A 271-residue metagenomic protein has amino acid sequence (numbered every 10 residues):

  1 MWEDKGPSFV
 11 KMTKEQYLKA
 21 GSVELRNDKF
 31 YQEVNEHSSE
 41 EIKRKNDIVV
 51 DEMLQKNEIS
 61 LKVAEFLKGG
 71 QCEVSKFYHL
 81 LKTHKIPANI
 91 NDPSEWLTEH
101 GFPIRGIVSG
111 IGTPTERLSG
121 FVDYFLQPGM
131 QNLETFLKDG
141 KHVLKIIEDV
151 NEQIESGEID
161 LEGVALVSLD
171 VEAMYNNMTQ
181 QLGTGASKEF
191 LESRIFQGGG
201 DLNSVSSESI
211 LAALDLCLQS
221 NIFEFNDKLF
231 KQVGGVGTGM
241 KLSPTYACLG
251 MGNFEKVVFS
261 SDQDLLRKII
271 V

Functional and structural regions predicted by a protein language model:
M1-N89, H100-F102: Non-catalytic, polymerase-adjacent accessory regions of viral genome-replication enzymes
A20-G21, A88-N91, W96, R105 (+3 more regions): Short helix/loop capping segments that flank catalytic or ligand/cofactor-binding pockets
E24-N27, N35, S39, K43-D47 (+17 more regions): Generic preference for well-ordered alpha-helical elements
Q32, E36, F66-G70, I104-G112 (+5 more regions): Short, charged/polar micro-motifs that form catalytic or ligand-binding hotspots
F66-G70, N91-T98, I154-I159, L265-K268: Beta-strand elements of modular eukaryotic interaction domains
E73-S94, Q131, T135, I210-Q219 (+2 more regions): Acidic/polar, low-complexity linker and loop regions
F102, V108, E116-S168, A173-N177: Active-site-proximal segment of RNA-dependent polymerases
N151-V271: Conserved polymerase palm-domain catalytic core
